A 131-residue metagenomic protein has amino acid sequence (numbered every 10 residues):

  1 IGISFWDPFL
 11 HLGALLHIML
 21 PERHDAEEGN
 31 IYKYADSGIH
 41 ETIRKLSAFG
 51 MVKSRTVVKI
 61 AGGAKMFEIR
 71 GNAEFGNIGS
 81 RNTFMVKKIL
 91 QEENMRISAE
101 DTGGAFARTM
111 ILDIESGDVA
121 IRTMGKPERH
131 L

Functional and structural regions predicted by a protein language model:
I1-F49: Conserved mixed alpha/beta catalytic, RNA-binding, or beta-rich assembly cores of soluble enzyme, regulatory
M19-H24, G62-M66, G103-G104: Acidic, glycine-rich active-site loops and adjacent beta-strand->loop/helix elements that engage anionic groups
A26, I69-G71, M110: Short, well-ordered secondary-structure micro-motifs
I31, A35, I39, K53 (+2 more regions): Generic structural signal for well-ordered, non-membrane alpha-helical segments in soluble metabolic enzymes
T42-F49, F67, I89-R96: Change "in soluble alpha/beta enzymes" to "in soluble alpha/beta proteins
S54-G62: Short glycine-rich phosphate-binding loop at a beta-alpha junction
K65-G79: Phosphate/ribose-phosphate-bearing ligand recognition and processing surfaces, centered on ADP-ribose/NAD(+/P+) systems
G79-L131: Divalent-metal-activated hydrolytic enzyme cores
